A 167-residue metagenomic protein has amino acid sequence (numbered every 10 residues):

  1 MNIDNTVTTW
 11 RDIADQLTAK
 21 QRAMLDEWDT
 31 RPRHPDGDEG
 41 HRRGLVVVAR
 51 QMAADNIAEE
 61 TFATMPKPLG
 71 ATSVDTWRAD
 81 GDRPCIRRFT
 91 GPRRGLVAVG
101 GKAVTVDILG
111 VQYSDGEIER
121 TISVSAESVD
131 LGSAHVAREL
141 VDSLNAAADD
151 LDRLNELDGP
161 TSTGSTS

Functional and structural regions predicted by a protein language model:
M1-L131, H135, E139, A146-S167: Positively charged, low-complexity terminal tracts and the immediately adjacent first secondary-structure elements
